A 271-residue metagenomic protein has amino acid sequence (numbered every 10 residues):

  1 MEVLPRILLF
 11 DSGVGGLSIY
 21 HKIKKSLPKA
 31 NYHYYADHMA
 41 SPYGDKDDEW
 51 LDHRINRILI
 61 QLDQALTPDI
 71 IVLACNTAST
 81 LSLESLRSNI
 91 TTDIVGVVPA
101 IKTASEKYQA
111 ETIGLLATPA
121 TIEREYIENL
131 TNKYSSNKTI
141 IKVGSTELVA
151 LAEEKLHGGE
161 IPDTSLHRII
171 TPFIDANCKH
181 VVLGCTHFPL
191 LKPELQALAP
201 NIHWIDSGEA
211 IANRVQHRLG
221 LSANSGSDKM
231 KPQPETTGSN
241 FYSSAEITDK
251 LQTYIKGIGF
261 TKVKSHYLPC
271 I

Functional and structural regions predicted by a protein language model:
M1-I271: Non-catalytic structural scaffold of enzyme domains
